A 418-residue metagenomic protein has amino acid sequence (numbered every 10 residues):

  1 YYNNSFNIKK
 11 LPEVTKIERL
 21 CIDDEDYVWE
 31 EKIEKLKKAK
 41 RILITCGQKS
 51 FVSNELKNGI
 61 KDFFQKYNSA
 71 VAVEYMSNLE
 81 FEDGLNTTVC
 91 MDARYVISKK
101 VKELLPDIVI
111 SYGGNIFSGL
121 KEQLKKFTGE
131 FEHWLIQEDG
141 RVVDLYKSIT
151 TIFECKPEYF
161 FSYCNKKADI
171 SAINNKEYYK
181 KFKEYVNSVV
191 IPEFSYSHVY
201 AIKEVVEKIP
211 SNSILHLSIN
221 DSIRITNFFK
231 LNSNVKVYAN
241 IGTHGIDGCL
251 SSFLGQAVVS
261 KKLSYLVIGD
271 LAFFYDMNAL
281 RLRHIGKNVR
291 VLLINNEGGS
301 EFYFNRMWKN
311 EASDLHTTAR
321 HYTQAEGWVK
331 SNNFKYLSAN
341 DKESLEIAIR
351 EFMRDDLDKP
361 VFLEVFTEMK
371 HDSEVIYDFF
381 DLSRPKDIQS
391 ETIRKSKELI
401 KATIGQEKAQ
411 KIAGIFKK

Functional and structural regions predicted by a protein language model:
Y1-K38: Conformationally flexible catalytic loops at phosphate/diphosphate-handling active centers
Y2, Q48-S50, M76-S77, G113-F117 (+5 more regions): Short glycine-rich anion-binding loops that position phosphate/pyrophosphate groups of nucleotides and phosphorylated
D23-L36, N54-K57, E193-K208, S222: A short, well-structured juxtamembrane/interface segment
V28-I42, F63, V205-S211, A257-K261 (+1 more regions): Glycine-rich phosphate/diphosphate-binding loops that line cofactor/substrate pockets in enzymes
C46-W134, N232-S260, F274-N278, N340-E343 (+1 more regions): Glycine-rich, anion-gripping cofactor-binding loops and their flanking helix/strand elements in enzyme active sites
Q65, V89-M91, V190-D247: Non-catalytic terminal/interface segments that mediate subunit docking, oligomerization, and allosteric communication
L124-D221, K342-K418: Phosphate/pyrophosphate-binding active-site segments
F228-K418: Thiamine diphosphate
